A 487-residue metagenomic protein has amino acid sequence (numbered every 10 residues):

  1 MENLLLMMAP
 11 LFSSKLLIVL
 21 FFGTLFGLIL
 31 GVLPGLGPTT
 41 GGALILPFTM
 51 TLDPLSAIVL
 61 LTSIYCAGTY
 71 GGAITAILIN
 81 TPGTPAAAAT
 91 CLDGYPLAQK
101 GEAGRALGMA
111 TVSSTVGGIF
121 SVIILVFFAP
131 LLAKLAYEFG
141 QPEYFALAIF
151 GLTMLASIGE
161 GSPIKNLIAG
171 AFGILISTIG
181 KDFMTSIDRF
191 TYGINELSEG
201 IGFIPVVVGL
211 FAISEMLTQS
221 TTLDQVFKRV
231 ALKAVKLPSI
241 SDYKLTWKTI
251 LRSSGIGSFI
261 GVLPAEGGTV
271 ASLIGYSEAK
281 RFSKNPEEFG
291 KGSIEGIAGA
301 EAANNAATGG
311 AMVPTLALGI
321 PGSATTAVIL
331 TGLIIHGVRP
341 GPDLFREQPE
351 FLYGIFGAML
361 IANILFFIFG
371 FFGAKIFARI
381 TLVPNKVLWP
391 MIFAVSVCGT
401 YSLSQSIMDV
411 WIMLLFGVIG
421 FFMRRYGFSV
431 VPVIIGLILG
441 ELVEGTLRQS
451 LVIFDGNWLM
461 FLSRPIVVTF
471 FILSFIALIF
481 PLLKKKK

Functional and structural regions predicted by a protein language model:
M1-A57, P130, K134, D188-S293 (+4 more regions): Helix-loop-helix hairpins and the membrane-proximal interhelical loops of multi-pass alpha-helical transport proteins
T24-P38, G68-N80, L155-E160, S254-E266 (+3 more regions): Transmembrane alpha-helix interface/packing and boundary motifs in multi-pass membrane proteins, characterized by
L30-T39, I77-A87, F120-I124, I260-T269 (+4 more regions): Short helix-coil transition sites and intra-membrane helix breaks within transmembrane domains of multi-pass
P38-F48, L61, A76-P96, F127 (+6 more regions): Re-entrant/interfacial helical elements at transmembrane boundaries that shape and gate the permeation pathway
L55-V59, P96-S113, K284-G296, A327 (+1 more regions): Membrane-interface alpha-helices at helix entry/exit sites of multi-pass transporters
Y65-A76, G83, S293-L318, G322 (+1 more regions): A structural-propensity feature for long, helix-poor, extended segments
C66-G71, V112-I124, I176, A298-A311 (+2 more regions): Membrane-embedded alpha-helical segments of transport systems, primarily multispan ion/solute transporters
G108-D224, I335-K487: Membrane-embedded alpha-helical modules
